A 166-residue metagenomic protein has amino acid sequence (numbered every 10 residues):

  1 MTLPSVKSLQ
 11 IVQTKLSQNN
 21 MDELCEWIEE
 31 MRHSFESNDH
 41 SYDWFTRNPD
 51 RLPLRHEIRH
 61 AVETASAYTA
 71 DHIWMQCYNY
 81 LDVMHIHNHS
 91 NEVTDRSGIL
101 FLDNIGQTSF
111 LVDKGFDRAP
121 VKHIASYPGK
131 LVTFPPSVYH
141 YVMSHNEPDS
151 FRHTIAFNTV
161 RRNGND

Functional and structural regions predicted by a protein language model:
M1-A67, V83: Non-heme Fe(II)/2-oxoglutarate
H40-S41, F45, D50, H89-S90 (+2 more regions): Intrinsic disorder/low-complexity detector
H72-M143, D149-I155, R161-D166: Catalytic core of non-heme Fe(II) oxygenases with the double-stranded beta-helix
